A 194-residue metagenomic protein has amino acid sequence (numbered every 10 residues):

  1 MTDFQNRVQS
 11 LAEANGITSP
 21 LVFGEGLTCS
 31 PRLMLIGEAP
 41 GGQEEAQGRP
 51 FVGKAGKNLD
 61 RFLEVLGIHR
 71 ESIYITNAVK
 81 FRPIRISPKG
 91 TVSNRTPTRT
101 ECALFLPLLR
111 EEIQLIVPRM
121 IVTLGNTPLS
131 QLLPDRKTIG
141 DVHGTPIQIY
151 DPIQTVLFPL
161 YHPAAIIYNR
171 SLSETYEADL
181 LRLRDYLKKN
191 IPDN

Functional and structural regions predicted by a protein language model:
M1-K57, R61-V65, I153, K189-N194: Active-site and ligand/interface coordination hotspots across diverse enzymes and nucleic-acid-associated assemblies
T2, A14, E71, A78-N194: Glycine/proline-rich loop-helix segments at beta-alpha junctions forming the active-site rim of enzyme cores
